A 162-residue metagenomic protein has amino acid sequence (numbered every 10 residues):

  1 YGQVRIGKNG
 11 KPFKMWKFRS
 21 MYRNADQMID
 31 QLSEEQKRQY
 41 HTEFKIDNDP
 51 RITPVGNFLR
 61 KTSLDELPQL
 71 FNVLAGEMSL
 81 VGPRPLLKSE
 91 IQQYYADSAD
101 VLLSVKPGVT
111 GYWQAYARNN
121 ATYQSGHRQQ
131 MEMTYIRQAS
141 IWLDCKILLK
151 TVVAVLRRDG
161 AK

Functional and structural regions predicted by a protein language model:
Y1-K162: Conserved small/aromatic sequence motifs within transmembrane helices
